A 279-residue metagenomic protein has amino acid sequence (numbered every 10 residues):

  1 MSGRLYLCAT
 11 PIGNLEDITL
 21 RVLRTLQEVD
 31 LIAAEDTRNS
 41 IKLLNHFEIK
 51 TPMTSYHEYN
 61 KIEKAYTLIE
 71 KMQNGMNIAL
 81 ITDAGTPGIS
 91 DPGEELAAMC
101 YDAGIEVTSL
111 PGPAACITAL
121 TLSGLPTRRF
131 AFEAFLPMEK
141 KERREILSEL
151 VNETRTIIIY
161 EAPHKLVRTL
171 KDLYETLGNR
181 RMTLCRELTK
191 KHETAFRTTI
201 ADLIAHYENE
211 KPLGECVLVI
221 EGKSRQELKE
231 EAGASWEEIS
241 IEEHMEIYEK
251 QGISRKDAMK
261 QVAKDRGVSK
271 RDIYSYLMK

Functional and structural regions predicted by a protein language model:
M1-H57: Glycine-rich, flexible N-terminal cofactor/catalytic loop recognition
S2, T156, P163-K279: A contiguous loop/helix-start segment that scaffolds small-molecule binding in enzyme catalytic cores
G3-L5, G75-A79, R155-T156: Loop/turn-to-beta-strand initiation segments
I12-G13, D83-P87, P163-K165, K223-R225: Short glycine-rich anion-binding loops that position phosphate/pyrophosphate groups of nucleotides and phosphorylated
L26-I32, G104-T108, T156-I157: Short active-site oxyanion
T54-I62, L136-E139: Conserved helicase motor
P92-L96, R255: Glycine-centered tight-turn and secondary-structure capping sites
E95-E153: Class I SAM-dependent methyltransferase SAM-binding "motif I" and its flanking Rossmann-like core
